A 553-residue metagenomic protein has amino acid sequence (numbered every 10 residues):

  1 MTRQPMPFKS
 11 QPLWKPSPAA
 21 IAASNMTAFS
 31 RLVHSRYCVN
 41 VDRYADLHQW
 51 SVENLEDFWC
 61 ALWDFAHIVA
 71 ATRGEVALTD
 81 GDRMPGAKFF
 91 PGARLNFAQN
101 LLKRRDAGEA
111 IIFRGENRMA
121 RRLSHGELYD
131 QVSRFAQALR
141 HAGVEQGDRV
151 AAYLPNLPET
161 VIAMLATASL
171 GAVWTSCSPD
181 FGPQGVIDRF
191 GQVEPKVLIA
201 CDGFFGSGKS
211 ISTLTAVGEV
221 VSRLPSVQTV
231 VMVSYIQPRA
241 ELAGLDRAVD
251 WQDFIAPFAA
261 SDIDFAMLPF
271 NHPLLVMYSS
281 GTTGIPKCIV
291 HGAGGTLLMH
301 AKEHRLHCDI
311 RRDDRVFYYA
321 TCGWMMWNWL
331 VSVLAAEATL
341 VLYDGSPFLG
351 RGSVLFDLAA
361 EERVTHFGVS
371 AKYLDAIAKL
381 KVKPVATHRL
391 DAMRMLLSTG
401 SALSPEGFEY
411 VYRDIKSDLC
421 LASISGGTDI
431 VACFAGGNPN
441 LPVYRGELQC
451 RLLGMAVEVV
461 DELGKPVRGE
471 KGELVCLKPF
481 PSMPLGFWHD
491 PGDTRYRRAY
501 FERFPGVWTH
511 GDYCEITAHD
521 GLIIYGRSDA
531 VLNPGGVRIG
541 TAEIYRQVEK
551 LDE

Functional and structural regions predicted by a protein language model:
V33-V39, A98-S124, Q237-L242: AMP-dependent adenylate-forming
A45-W50, A98, I111-L165, G182-I187 (+3 more regions): Conserved AMP-binding/adenylate-forming core of the ANL superfamily
A107-E109, V231-M232, A243-Y278, I285 (+3 more regions): Conserved pre-ATP/AMP-binding loop-to-beta segment of ANL
A152, C177-D202, V217, A360 (+5 more regions): AMP-binding/adenylate-forming catalytic core of the ANL superfamily
P155, V197-A216, Q237, D344-F348 (+3 more regions): Adenylate-forming
S169-D253, E362-R363, S370-A371: Structural core segment of the AMP-binding/adenylate-forming
G295-R315, M325-T365, L380: Conserved AMP-binding/adenylation subdomain of ANL enzymes
L306, R394-G521, R527-V531, I544: Conserved AMP-binding/adenylate-forming
